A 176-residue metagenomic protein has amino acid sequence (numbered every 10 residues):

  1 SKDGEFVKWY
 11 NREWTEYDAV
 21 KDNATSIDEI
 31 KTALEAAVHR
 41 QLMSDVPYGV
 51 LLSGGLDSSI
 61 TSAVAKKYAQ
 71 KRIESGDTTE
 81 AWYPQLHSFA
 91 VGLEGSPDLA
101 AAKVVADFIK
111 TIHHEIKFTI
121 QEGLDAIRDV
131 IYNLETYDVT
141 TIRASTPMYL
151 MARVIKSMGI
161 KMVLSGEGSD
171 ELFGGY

Functional and structural regions predicted by a protein language model:
S1-R12: Non-catalytic substrate-recognition/targeting regions of SAM-dependent transferases
R12-Y176: ATP-dependent adenylate-handling active sites, centered on carboxylate activation for C-N bond formation
